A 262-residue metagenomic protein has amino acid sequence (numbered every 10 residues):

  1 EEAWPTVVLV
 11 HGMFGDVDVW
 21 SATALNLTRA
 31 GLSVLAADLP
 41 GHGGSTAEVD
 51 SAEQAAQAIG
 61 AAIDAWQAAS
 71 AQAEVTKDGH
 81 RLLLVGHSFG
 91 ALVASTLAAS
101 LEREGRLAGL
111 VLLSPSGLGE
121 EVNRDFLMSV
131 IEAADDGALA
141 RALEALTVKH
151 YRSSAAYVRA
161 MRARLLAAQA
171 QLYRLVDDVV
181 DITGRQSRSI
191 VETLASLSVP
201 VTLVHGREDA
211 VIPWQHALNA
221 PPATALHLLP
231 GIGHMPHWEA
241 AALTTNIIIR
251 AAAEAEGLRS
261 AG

Functional and structural regions predicted by a protein language model:
E2-G44: Conserved HGGG/HGGXW glycine-rich cap/lid loop of the alpha/beta-hydrolase fold
V10-G12, H87, H205: The conserved beta1-alpha1 loop
R29, A36-V85, F89: Active-site loop/oxyanion-hole signature of alpha/beta-hydrolase fold enzymes
S95-A99, L107-G137: Flexible "cap/lid" loop of the alpha/beta hydrolase fold
E121, D136-S196: Conserved alpha/beta-hydrolase catalytic His-Asp/Glu region
L197, L203-H205: Short beta-strand/loop motif that positions the catalytic acidic residue of the alpha/beta-hydrolase fold
R207-I212, H234: Acidic catalytic loop of the alpha/beta-hydrolase fold
I232-T245: Catalytic histidine-centered segment of alpha/beta-hydrolase-like enzymes
